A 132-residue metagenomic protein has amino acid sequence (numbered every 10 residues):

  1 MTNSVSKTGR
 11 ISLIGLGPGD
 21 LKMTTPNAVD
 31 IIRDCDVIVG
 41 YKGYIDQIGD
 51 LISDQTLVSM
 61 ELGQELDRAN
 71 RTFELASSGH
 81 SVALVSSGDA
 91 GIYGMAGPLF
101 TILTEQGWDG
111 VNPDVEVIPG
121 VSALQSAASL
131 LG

Functional and structural regions predicted by a protein language model:
M1-I118, S122, S126: Class I S-adenosyl-L-methionine
A127-G132: Active-site-proximal loop->helix
